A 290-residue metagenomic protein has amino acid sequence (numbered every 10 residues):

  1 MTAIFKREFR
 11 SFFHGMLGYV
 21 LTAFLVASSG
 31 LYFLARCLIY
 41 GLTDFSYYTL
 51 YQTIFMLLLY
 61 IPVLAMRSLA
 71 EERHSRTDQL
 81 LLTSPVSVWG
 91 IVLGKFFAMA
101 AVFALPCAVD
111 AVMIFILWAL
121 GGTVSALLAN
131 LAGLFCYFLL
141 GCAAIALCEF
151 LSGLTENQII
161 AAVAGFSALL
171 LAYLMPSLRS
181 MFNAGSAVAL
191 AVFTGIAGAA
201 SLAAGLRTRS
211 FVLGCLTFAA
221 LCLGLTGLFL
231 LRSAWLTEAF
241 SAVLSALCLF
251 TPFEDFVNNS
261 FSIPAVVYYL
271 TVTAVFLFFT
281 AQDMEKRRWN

Functional and structural regions predicted by a protein language model:
M1-E71, F96, V112, A203-L213 (+5 more regions): Hydrophobic alpha-helical transmembrane segments
A3-S11, S87-G90, E254-D255: Cytosolic juxtamembrane amphipathic/interface segments immediately preceding and feeding into a transmembrane helix
I4, C142-E149, G195-S201: Hydrophobic, membrane-inserted alpha-helices
F13, P85, T123, L154-T155 (+1 more regions): Helix-loop interface residues and adjacent transmembrane-helix termini in multi-pass membrane transporters, primarily
Y19, W89, Q158-I159, P264: Residues that define the loop-to-transmembrane-helix transition and helix capping in multi-pass membrane transporters
S29-R36, Y40-M56, A98-G165, Y173-A184: Secretory targeting signals
S68-A100: Helix-loop-helix units of permease transmembrane domains in multi-pass membrane transporters, especially ABC
Q158-F256: Transmembrane helix segments
